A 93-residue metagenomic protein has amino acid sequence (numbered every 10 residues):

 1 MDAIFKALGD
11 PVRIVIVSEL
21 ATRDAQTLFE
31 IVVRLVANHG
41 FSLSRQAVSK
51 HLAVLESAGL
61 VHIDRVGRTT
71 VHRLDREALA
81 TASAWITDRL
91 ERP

Functional and structural regions predicted by a protein language model:
M1-F5: Short, Lys/Arg-enriched N-terminal segment that forms or immediately precedes the first helix of a structured domain
K6-A7, P11-Q46, V66-L79: N-terminal helix-turn-helix DNA-binding core of bacterial DNA-binding proteins
L52-A53: Short, hydrophobic-biased segments on the C-terminal half of alpha helices that form "recognition helices"
G59: Glycine-centered, phosphate/nucleic-acid-interacting loop/turn motifs that mediate DNA/RNA or nucleotide
I63: Residue immediately N-terminal to the catalytic "proton-acceptor" Asp in the protein kinase catalytic loop
V71-P93: Conserved segment of winged-helix/HTH DNA-binding domains
